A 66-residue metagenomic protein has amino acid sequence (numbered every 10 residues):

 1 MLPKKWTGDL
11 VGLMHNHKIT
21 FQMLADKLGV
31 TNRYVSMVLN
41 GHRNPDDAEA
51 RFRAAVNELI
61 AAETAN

Functional and structural regions predicted by a protein language model:
M1-H17, A62-E63: A short, Lys/Arg-rich alpha-helix, primarily the initiator
L10, F21, N32: Helix-turn-helix DNA-binding elements, focusing on the entry/boundary residues of the two helices that contact DNA
M23-A25: Short alpha-helical "recognition helix" segments of helix-turn-helix
T31-N44: Recognition helix of helix-turn-helix/homeodomain-like DNA-binding domains that insert into the DNA major groove
A48-A65: DNA major-groove recognition helix of helix-turn-helix/homeodomain DNA-binding modules
